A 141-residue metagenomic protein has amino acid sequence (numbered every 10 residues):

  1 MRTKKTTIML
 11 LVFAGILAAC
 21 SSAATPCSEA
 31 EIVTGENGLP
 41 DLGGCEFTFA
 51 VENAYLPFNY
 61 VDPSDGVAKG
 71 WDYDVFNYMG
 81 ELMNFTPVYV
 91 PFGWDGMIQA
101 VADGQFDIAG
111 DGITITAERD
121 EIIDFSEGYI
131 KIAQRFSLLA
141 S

Functional and structural regions predicted by a protein language model:
M1-M9: Bacterial N-terminal signal peptides that target proteins for export
R2, V33-E36, I122-D124: A generic local structural motif
I16-A19: C-terminal motif of bacterial Sec signal peptides marking the signal peptidase cleavage site
S21-A24: Bacterial signal peptide processing site
C27-I113: Extracytoplasmic small-molecule ligand-binding "clamshell" domains of the periplasmic binding protein/Venus flytrap
F85-V88, G93-G96, I113-I115, E121 (+1 more regions): A conserved helix-loop-strand patch within extracytoplasmic ligand-binding domains of the periplasmic binding
